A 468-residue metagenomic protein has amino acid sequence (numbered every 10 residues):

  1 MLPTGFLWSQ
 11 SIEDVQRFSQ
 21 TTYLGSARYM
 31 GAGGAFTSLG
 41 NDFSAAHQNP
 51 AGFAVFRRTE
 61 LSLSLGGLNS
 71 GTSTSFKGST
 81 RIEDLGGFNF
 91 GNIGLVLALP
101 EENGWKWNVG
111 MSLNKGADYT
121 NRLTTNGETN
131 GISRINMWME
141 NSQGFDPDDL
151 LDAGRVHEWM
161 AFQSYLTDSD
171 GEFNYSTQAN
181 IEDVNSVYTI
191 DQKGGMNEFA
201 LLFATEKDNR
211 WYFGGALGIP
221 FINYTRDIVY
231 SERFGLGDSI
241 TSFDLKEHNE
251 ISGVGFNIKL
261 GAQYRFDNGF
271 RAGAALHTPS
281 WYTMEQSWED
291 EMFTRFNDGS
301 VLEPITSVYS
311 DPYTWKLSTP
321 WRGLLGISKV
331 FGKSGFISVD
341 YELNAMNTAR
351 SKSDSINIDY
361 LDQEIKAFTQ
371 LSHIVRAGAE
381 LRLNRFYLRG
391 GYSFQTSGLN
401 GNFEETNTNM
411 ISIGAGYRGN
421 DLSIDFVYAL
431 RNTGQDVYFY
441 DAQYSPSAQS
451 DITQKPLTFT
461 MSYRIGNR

Functional and structural regions predicted by a protein language model:
M1-E13: Bacterial Sec-dependent N-terminal signal peptides
P3-G5, A51, L65, G390: Residue-level signal for alpha-helical transmembrane segments in multi-pass membrane proteins
Q10-L24, A98-R468: Outer-membrane beta-barrel porins/channels
Q20-S38: N-terminal targeting signals for Sec/Tat export/insertion, comprising classic cleavable signal peptides
A27, L39-Q48, A54-N130, G194-N197: Outer-membrane beta-barrel translocator/receptor signature
Q48-N49, S445: Short structured motifs
